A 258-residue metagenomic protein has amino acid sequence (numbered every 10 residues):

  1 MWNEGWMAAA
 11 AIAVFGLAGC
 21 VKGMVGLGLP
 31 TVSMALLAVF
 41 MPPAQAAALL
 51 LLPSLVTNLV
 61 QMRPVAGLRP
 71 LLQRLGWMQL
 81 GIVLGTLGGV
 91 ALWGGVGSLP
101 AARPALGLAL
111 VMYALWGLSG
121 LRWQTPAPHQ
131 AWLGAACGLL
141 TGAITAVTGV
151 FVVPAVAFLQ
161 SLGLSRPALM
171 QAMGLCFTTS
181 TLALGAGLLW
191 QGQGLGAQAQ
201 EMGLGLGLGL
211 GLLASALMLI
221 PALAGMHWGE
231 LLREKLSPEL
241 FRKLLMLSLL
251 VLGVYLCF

Functional and structural regions predicted by a protein language model:
M1-F40, W123-S180: Selected transmembrane alpha-helices and immediately adjacent juxtamembrane segments of polytopic inner-membrane
M7-A8, A13, L37-L55, P100-L110 (+2 more regions): Structural signature of hydrophobic alpha-helical transmembrane segments
A13, L17, L52-L59, G76 (+9 more regions): Hydrophobic residues within alpha-helical transmembrane segments of multi-pass solute transporters/permease subunits
P42, G97-S98, S165, S237-F241: A helix-boundary/kink motif common to multi-pass secondary transporters, especially Major Facilitator Superfamily
A46, G88-W93, A143-V150, L184-G187 (+1 more regions): Hydrophobic alpha-helical transmembrane segments in multi-pass integral membrane proteins
A48-L99, L182-P238: Selective hydrophobic functional segments
N58-R69, V90, V96, A105-Q130 (+2 more regions): Transmembrane helix exit motif
P70-I82, R103-G107, P128-G138, A168-L175 (+1 more regions): Cytoplasmic-side transmembrane-helix entry/capping segments in multi-pass membrane proteins
